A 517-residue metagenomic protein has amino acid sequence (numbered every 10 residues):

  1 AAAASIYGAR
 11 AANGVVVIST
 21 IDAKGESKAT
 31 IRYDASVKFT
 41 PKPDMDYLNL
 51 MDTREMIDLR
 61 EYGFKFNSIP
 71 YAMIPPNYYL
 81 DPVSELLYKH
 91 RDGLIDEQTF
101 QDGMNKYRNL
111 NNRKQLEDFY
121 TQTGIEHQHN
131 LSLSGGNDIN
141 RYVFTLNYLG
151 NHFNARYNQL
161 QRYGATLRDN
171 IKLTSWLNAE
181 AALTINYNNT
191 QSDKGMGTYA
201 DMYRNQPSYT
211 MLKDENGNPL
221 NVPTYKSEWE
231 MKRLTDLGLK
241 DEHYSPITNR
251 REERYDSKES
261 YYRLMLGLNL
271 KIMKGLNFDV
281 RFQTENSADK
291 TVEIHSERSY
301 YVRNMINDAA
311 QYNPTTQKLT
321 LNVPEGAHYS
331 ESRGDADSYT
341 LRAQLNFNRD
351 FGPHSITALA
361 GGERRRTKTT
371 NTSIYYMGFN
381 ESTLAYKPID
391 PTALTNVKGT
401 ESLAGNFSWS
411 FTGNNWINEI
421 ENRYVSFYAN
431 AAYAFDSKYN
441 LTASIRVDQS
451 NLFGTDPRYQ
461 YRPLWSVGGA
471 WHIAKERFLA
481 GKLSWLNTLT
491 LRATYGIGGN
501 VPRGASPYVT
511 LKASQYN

Functional and structural regions predicted by a protein language model:
A1-R32, T121, E126-Q128, R141 (+1 more regions): A beta-strand signature from Gram-negative outer-membrane beta-barrel systems, especially the internal plug domain
R10-N13, S338, R462-L464: Short, solvent-exposed loop/turn segments at the edges of secondary structure
T20, Y33, L131-N137, A165-I171 (+5 more regions): Residues on the lipid-exposed face of transmembrane beta-strands in outer-membrane beta-barrel proteins
K24, G135-I139, Y148, R349-P353 (+1 more regions): A generic beta-sheet turn/junction motif
G25-N111, F153-N158, G164, R168-Y261 (+4 more regions): Surface-exposed loop/interface segments of Gram-negative outer-membrane beta-barrel transport/assembly proteins
I125-H129, N422-F427: Conserved alpha/beta core surface patches that mediate binding of polyanionic ligands
L146-H152, L441-F453, A493: Transmembrane beta-strand segments that form the barrel wall of outer-membrane beta-barrel proteins
A165-L167, V280, V425-A431, Y439-V447 (+2 more regions): Extended, hydrophobic alpha-helical segments in both membrane/secreted and soluble proteins
